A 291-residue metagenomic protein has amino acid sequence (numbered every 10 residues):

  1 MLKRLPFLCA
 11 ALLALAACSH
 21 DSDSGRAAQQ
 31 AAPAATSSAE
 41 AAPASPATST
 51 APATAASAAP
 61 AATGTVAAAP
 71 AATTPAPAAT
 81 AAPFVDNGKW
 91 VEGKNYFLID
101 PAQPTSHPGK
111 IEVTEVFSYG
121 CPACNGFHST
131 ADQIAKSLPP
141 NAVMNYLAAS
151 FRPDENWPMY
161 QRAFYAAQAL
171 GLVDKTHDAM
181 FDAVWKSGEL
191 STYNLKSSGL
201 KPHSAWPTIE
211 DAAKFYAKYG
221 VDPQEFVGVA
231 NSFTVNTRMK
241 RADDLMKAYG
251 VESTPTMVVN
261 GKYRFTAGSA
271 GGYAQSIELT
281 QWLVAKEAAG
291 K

Functional and structural regions predicted by a protein language model:
M1-L2: N-terminal secretory signal peptides that target proteins for export/translocation
L5, C9, C18-E155, E287-K291: Extracytoplasmic thiol/disulfide redox context detector
L5-C9, S19-A59, A213-K291: C-terminal cap of thioredoxin/glutaredoxin-like
G109-K110, T114, G120-F127, R152-Y160 (+6 more regions): Solvent-exposed, acidic/flexible segments
V116-F117, L147-S150, M180-F181, A230-N231 (+1 more regions): Active-site-proximal beta-strand/loop segments in catalytic clefts of secreted hydrolases
N125-H203, E287: Structural alpha/beta surface segment adjacent to cysteine/selenocysteine redox centers across thiol/disulfide enzymes
S191-G199, D211, P223-V229: Short glycine/proline- and acidic residue-enriched helix-loop micro-motifs that form flexible lids or anion-recognition
